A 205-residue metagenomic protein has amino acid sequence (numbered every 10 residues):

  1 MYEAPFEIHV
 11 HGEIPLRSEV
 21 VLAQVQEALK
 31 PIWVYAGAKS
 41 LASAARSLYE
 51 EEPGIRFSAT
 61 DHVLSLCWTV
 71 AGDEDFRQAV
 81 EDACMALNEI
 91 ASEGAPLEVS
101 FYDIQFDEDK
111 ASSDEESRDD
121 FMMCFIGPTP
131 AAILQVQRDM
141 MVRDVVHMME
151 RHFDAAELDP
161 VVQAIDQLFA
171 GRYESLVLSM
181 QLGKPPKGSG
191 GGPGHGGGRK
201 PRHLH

Functional and structural regions predicted by a protein language model:
M1-W33: Short, extreme N-terminal segment that most often corresponds to the first beta-strand
L22, Q26-A28, L41, A45 (+1 more regions): Generic alpha-helix signal with a bias toward terminal, lower-confidence helices and secondary-structure junctions
Q26-V34, C84-A86, S117: Generic alpha-helical propensity signal that fires on short helical segments and nearby coil/disordered stretches
E27-Y35, Y102-D109: Short, solvent-exposed aromatic-acidic interface loops
K30-S40, N88-A95: A common structural junction motif
A44-H205: Charged interaction segments
